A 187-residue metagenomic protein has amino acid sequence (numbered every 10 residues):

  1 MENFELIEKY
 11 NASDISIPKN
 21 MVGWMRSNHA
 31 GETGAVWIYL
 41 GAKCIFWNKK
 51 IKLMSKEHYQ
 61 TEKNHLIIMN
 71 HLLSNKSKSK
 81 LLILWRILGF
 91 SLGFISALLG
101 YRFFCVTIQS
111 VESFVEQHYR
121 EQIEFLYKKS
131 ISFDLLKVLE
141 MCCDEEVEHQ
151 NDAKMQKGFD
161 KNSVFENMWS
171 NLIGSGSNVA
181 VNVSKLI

Functional and structural regions predicted by a protein language model:
M1-I187: Non-heme di-metal
